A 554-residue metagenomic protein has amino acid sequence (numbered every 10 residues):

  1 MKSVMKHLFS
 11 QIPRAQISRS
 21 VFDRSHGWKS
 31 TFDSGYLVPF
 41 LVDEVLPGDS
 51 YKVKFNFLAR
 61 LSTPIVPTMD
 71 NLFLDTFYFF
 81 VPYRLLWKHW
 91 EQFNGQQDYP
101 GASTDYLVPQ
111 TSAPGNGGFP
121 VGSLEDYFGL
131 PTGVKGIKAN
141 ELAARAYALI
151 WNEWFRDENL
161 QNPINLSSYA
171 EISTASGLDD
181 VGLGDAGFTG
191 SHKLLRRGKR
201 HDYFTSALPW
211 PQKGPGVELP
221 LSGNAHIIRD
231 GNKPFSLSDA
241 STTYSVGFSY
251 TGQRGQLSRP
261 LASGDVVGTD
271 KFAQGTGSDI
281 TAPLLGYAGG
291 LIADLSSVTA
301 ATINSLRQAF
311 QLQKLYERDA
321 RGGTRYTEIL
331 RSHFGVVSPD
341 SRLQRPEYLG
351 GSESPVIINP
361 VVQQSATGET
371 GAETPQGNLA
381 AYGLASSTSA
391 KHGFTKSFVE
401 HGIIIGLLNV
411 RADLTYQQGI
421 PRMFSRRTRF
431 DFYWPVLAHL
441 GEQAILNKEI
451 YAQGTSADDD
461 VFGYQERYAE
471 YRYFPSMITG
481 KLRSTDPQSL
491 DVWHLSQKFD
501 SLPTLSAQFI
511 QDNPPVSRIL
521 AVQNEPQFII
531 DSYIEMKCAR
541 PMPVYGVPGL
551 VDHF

Functional and structural regions predicted by a protein language model:
M1-F554: Intrinsically disordered, low-complexity segments
